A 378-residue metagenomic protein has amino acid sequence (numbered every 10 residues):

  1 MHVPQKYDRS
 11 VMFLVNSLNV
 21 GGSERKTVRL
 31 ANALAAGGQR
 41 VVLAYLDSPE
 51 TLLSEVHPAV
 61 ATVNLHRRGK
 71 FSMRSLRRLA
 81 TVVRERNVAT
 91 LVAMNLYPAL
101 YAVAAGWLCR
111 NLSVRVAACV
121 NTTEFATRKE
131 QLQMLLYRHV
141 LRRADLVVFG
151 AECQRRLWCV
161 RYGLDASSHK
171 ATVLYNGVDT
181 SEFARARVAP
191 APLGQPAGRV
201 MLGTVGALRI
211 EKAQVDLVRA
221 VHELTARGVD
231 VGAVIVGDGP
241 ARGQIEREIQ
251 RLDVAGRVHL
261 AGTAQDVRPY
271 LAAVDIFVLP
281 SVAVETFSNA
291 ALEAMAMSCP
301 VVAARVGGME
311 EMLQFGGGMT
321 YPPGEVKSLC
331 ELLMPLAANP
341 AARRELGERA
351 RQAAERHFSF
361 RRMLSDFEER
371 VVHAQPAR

Functional and structural regions predicted by a protein language model:
Y7, F13-G21, R25-R74, S167-K170 (+1 more regions): N-terminal strand-loop element at the rim of the active site of nucleotide-sugar-dependent glycosyltransferases
E24-R29, V200, T204-E223, V229 (+5 more regions): A conserved mid-protein helix/loop that constitutes part of the nucleotide-sugar donor-binding site
Y45, P300-A303: Short hydrophobic beta-strand element within catalytic cores of glycosyltransferases and related nucleotide-activated
A93-Y101, V120: Short His-centered aromatic/hydrophobic patch
A144-K170, V178-E182: A short, active-site helix/loop in glycosyltransferases that binds the activated sugar's phosphate group
A241-Q244, A255-A264, Y270, T320: Active-site donor-binding acidic/aromatic loop of nucleotide-activated sugar and phosphosugar transferases involved
F315-K327, P335-A341: Conserved acidic donor-binding segment of nucleotide-sugar-dependent glycosyltransferases
P335, A342-H357, M363-E369: A short, well-ordered alpha-helix in the C-terminal region of glycosyltransferases
